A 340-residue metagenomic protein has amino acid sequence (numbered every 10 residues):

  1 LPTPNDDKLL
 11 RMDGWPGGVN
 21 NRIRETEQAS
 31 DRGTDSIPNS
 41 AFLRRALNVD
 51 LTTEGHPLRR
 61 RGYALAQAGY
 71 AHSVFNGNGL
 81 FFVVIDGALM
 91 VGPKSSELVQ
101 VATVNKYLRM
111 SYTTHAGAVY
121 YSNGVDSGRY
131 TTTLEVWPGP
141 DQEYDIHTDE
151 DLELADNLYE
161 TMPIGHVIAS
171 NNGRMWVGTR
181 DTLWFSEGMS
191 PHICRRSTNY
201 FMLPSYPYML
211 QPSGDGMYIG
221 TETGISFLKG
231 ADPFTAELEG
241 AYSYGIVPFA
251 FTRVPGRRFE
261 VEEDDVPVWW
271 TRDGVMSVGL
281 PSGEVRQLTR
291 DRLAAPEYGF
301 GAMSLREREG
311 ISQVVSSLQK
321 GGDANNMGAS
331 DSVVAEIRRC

Functional and structural regions predicted by a protein language model:
L1-E97, E143-D232, S317-R339: N-terminal beta-propeller domains
A66-F75, T103-G117, D149-S170, P204-P212 (+2 more regions): Repeated scaffold domains used in trafficking and secretory/extracellular systems, primarily beta-propellers
L80-F81, G117-V119, S312-V315: Hydrophobic beta-strand segments of well-ordered beta-sheets in folded domains
V83-V84, L89-S122: Pre-catalytic or accessory/regulatory segments outside the catalytic core
I85, G92-S95, N123-V125, Y130-T133 (+5 more regions): Short acidic-glycine loop/turn motifs at beta-strand connectors
L98-T103, W137-E150, C194-N199, A236-Y242 (+1 more regions): Beta-propeller fold detector
S111-D149: Hydrophobic or amphipathic alpha-helical targeting/insertion segments
S205-C340: Beta-sheet-dominated scaffold domains
